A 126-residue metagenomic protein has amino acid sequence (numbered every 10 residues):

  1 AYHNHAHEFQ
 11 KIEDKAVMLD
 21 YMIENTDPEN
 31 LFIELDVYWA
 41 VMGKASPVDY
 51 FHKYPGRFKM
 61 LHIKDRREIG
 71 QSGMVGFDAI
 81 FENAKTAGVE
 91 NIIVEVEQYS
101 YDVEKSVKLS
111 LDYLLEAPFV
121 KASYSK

Functional and structural regions predicted by a protein language model:
A1-Q10, E34-L35: Aromatic-lined carbohydrate-recognition surfaces of secreted/lumenal glycan-active proteins
I12-L35, W39-K126: Histidine-acidic metal/acid-base catalytic patches
